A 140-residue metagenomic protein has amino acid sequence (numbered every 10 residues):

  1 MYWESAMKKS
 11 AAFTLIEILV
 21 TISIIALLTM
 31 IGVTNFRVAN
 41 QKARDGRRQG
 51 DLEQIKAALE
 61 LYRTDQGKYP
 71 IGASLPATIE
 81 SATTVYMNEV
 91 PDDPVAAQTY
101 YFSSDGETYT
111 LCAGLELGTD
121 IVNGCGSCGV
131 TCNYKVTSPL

Functional and structural regions predicted by a protein language model:
K8-F36: N-terminal single-pass transmembrane signal-anchor helix
M30, V38-Q41, A57, L61-T64: Regular, well-ordered alpha-helical segments
V33-E53: Aliphatic-rich helix starts adjacent to a transmembrane/signal segment
A57-L117: Extracellular/periplasmic head regions of type IV pilus-like filament subunits
G106-L140: Short, surface-exposed interaction loops/tails
